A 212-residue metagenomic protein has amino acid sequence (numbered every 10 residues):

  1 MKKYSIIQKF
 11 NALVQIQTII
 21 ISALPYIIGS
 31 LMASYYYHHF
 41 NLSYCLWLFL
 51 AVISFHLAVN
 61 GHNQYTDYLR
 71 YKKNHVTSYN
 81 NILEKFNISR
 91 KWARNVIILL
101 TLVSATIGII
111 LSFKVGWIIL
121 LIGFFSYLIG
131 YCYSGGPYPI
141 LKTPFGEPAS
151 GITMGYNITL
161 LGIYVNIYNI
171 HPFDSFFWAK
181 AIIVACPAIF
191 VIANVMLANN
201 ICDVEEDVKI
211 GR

Functional and structural regions predicted by a protein language model:
M1-A51, V59, P137-L141, G146 (+1 more regions): Topogenic membrane-insertion module of multi-pass membrane proteins
Q8, Q17, I21, S43-W47 (+4 more regions): Alpha-helical transmembrane segments of integral membrane proteins
I27, Y37-N63, L120-Y131, D174-A198: Membrane-embedded alpha-helical segments that form the functional core of polytopic membrane enzymes, especially those
F55, V59-L102, D207-R212: Aspartate-rich (DDxxD/NDxxD/DxxxD) Mg2+/diphosphate-binding motifs and their adjoining helix-loop segments
H62-L69, P139-P148, Y168-F173, I201-E206: A cytosolic-side transmembrane-helix exit/cap motif
I82-H171: Intramembrane alpha-helical segments
S150-V204: Functional transmembrane core segments of multi-pass inner-membrane proteins
